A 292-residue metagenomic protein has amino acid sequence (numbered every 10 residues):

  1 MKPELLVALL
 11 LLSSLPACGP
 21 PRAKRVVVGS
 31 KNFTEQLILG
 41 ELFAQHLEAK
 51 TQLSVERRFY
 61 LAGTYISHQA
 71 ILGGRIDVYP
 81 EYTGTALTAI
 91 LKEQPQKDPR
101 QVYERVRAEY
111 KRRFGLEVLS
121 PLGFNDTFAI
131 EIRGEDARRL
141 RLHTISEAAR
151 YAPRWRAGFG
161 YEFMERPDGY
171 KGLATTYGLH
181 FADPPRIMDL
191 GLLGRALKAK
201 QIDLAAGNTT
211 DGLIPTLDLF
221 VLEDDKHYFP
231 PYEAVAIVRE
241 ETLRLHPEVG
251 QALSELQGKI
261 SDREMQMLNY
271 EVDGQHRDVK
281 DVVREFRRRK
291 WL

Functional and structural regions predicted by a protein language model:
P16-A17: C-terminal motif of bacterial Sec signal peptides marking the signal peptidase cleavage site
A23-E35, L53-F59, P153-G158: Short, well-ordered beta-strand elements
F43-T51, I145-D183, R284-R289: Ligand-binding cleft/hinge of the Venus flytrap
S54-Q69, D183-R195: Short helix-initiation/N-cap motifs at beta->coil->alpha
I90-L119, A199-Q201, L213-H227: Ligand-binding "clamshell"
P99-A157, G258-D262: A conserved helix-loop-strand patch within extracytoplasmic ligand-binding domains of the periplasmic binding
F128-R138, E233-H246: A bilobed periplasmic-binding-protein/Venus flytrap-type ligand-binding module shared by bacterial periplasmic
M164, D168-G169, A174-L179, E248-L292: An extracytoplasmic/periplasmic, membrane-proximal ligand-sensing/linker region
